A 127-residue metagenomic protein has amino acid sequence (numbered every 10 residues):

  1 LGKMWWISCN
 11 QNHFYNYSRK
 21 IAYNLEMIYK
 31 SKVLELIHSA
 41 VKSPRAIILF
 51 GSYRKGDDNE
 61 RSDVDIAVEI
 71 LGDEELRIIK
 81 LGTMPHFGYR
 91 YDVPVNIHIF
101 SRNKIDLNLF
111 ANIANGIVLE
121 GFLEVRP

Functional and structural regions predicted by a protein language model:
L1-S43, K55-R61, I70-P127: Catalytic core of pol beta-like nucleotidyltransferases
A46-Y53: Short helix-loop-helix/strand-helix junction enriched in hydrophobic and basic residues
